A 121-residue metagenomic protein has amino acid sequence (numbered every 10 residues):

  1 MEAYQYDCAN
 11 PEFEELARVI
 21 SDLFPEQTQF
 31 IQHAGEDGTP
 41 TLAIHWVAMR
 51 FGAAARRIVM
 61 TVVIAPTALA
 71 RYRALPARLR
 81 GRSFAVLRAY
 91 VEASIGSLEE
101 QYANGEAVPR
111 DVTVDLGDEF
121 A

Functional and structural regions predicted by a protein language model:
M1-D37: Negatively charged, low-complexity tracts enriched in Asp/Glu with abundant Ser/Thr
F13-L16, A68, R88-V91: Short amphipathic alpha-helical segments that mediate assembly, nucleic-acid/protein binding, or membrane association
L16-V19, T39, R88, E99: Long, compositionally biased stretches
D22-L23, A34, V47, T67 (+1 more regions): Compositionally biased, intrinsically disordered low-complexity segments
P25, D37-T41, A55-R57, P109: A general secondary-structure signal for short beta-strands and their flanking turns/coil in non-transmembrane regions
T28, T61-V63, V112: Generic beta-strand hydrophobic packing signal
T41-V86: Intrinsically disordered, low-complexity regulatory segments enriched in Ser/Thr/Pro and charged residues
R71-A121: Acidic, low-complexity intrinsically disordered segments
